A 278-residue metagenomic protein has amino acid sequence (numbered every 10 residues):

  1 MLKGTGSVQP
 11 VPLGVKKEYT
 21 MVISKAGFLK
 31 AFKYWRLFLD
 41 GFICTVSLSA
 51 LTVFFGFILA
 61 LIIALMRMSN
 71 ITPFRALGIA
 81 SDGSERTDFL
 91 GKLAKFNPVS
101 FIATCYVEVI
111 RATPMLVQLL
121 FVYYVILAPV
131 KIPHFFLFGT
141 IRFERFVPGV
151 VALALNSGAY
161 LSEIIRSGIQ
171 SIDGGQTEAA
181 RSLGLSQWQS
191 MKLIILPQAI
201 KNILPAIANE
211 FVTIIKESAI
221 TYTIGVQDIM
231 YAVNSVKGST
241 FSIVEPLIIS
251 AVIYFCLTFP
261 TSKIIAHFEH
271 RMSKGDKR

Functional and structural regions predicted by a protein language model:
M1-L13, T87: Intrinsically disordered, low-complexity segments enriched in serine/proline and basic residues
L13-R278: Transmembrane alpha-helices and adjacent helix-loop boundaries
